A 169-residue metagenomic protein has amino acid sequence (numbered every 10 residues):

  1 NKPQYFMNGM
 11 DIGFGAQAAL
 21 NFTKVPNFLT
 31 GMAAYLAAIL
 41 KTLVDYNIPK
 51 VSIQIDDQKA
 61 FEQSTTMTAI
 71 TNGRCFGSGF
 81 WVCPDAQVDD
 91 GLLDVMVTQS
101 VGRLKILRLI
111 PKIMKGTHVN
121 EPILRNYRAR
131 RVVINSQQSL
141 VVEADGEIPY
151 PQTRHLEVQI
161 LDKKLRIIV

Functional and structural regions predicted by a protein language model:
N1-V169: Long C-terminal subdomains/extensions of small-metabolite kinases
